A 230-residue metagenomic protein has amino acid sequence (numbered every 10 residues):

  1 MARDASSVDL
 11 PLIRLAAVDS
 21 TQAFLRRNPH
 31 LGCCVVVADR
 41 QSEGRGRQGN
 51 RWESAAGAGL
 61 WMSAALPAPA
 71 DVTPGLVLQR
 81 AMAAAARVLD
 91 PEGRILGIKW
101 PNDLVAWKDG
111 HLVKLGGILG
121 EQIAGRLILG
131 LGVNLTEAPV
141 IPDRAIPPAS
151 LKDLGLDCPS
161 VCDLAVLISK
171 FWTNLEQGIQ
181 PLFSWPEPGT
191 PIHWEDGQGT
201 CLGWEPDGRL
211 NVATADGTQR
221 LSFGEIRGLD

Functional and structural regions predicted by a protein language model:
M1-R94, D109-L112, L229-D230: N-terminal lobe of the biotin/lipoate ligase/transferase fold
V37-D39, S63, K99, L119-E121 (+1 more regions): Short beta-strand segments
A64, L104-A106, I118-L119, L210: Short beta-strand scaffold segments in enzyme catalytic cores
A64-G75, P148-S160: Short histidine-centered catalytic/ligand-binding loop motif
R94-H111, G116-G117, R126, V133: Catalytic palm active-site di-aspartate
G125-L154: Short, acidic (Asp/Glu-rich) active-site segment that either coordinates a divalent metal cofactor
D153-Q198, L202-G203: Conserved, helical-rich catalytic subdomain that frames metal- and/or nucleotide-binding sites in enzyme alpha/beta
I192-D230: Conserved RNA-binding domains used in RNP assembly and mRNA/RNA metabolism
